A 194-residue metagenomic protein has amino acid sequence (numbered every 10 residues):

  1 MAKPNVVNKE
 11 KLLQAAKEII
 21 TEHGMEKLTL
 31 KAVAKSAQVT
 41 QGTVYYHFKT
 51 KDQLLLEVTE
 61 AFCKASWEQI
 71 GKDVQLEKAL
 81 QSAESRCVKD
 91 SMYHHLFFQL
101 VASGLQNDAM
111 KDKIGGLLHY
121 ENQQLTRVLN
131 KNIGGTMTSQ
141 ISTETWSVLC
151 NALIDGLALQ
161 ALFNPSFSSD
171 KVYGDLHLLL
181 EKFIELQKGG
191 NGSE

Functional and structural regions predicted by a protein language model:
M1-H23, K27-S36, Q53: Basic, helix-initiating cap at the start of DNA-binding domains
K35, K49-T50, E60: Residue-level detection of the helix-turn-helix DNA-binding "recognition helix"
A37-F48: Short hydrophobic/aromatic patch on the recognition helix
L55-F62: Alpha-helical DNA-contacting segments of helix-turn-helix folds
E57, W67-H94, T143-C150, Y173: Hydrophobic alpha-helical connector segments
K89-D112, L162: Amphipathic alpha-helical segments used for helix-helix packing
K111-G115, I133-E194: Hydrophobic/aromatic-rich alpha-helical bundle segments in the mid-to-C-terminal region
K113-Y120, Q124: Short, solvent-exposed amphipathic helices
